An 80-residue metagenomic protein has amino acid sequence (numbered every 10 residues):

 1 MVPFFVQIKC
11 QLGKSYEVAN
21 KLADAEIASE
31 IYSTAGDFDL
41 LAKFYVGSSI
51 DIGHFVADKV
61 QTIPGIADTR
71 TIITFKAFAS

Functional and structural regions predicted by a protein language model:
M1-S80: A compositional/biophysical signature of low hydrophobicity enriched in polar/charged and small residues
